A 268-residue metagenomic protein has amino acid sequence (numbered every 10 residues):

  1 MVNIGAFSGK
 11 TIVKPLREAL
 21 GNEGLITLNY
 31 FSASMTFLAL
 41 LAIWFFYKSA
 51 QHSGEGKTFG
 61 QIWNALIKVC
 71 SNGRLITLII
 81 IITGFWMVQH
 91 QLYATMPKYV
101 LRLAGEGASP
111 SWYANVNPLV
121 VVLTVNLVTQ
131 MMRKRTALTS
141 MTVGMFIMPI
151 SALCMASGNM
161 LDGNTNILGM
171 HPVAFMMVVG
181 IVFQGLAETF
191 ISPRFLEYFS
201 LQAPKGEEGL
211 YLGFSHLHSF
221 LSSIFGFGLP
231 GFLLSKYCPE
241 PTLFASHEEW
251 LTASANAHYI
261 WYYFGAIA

Functional and structural regions predicted by a protein language model:
M1, G107-A108, A174-F175, S200-H218 (+1 more regions): Loop-to-transmembrane helix entry/capping segments in MFS-fold secondary transporters and related SLC/MFSD carriers
M1, T165-I191: Hydrophobic core of transmembrane alpha-helices in multi-pass small-molecule transporters, especially MFS/SLC-type
M1, V100, T189-P204: Intracellular juxtamembrane helix-capping segments at the cytosolic ends of symmetry-related transmembrane helices
M1-R17, A33-T36, A114-P118, F214-P230: Glycine-rich segments within core transmembrane alpha-helices of 12-TM secondary carriers
F7, V13-Y93, P97-G107, I260 (+1 more regions): Intracellular loop-helix junctions on the cytosolic face of multi-pass helical membrane proteins
R17, L123-V143: Helix-to-loop junctions at the C-terminal end of transmembrane segments in multipass secondary transporters
T27, L101-V122, V143, H171 (+3 more regions): Loop-to-transmembrane helix entry
F146-G169: C-terminal ends and interior cores of transmembrane alpha-helices in multi-pass membrane transporters/permeases
